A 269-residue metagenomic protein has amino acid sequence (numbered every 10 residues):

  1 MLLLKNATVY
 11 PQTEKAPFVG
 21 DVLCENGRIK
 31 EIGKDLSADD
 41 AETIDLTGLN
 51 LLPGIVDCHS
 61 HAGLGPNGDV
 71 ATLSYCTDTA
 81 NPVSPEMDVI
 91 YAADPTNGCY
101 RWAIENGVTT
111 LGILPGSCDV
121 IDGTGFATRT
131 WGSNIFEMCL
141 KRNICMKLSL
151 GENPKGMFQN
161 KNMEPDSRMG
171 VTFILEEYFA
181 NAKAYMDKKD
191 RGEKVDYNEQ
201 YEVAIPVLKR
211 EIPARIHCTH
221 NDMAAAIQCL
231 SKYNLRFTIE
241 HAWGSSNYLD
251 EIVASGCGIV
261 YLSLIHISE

Functional and structural regions predicted by a protein language model:
M1-D40, T47-L51: N-terminal metal-binding scaffold of metallo-dependent hydrolase/deaminase domains
Q12, H61, L114, H217-T219 (+2 more regions): Generic beta-strand/beta-sheet core signal
L49-P115: Metal-associated gating/positioning segment near the N- to mid-region
V56-C58, L111, M146, A214-I216 (+2 more regions): Hydrophobic faces of well-ordered beta-strands that scaffold small-molecule active sites in alpha/beta enzyme cores
A127-Q228, Y233: Metal-coordinating catalytic core of metallo-dependent amide/deamination hydrolases
L230-F237, V253-V260: Glycine-enriched alpha-helix->loop->beta-strand junction motifs that scaffold or abut catalytic
G244-I252: Active-site-adjacent beta->alpha loops and helix N-cap segments on the catalytic face of soluble alpha/beta enzymes
I265-E269: Conserved small/polar residues in nucleotide/adenosyl-binding loops
